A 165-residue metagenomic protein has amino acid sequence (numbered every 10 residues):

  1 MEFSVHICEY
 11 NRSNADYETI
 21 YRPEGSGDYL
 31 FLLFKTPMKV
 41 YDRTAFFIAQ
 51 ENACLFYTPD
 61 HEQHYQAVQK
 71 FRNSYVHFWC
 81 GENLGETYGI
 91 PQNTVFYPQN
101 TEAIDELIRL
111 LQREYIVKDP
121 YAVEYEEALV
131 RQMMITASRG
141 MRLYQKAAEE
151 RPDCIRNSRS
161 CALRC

Functional and structural regions predicted by a protein language model:
E2-T94: N-terminal regulatory/effector-sensing and dimerization cores that precede helix-turn-helix DNA-binding domains
E82-N83, A137-G140, Y144, R164: A short secondary-structure junction motif
Y88-R109: Aromatic/histidine-rich interaction motifs
E102-E106, E127, K146-C165: A short, Lys/Arg-enriched amphipathic alpha-helix from helix-turn-helix/homeodomain DNA-binding modules
L111-K118, Y144: Secondary-structure edge/capping motif, primarily at the C-terminal ends of alpha-helices and the immediately following
Y115, M133-M141, C161: Hydrophobic recognition helices of helix-based DNA-binding modules
V117-R131, E149-P152: All-alpha amphipathic helical-bundle segments outside canonical DNA-binding/catalytic cores that form hydrophobic
